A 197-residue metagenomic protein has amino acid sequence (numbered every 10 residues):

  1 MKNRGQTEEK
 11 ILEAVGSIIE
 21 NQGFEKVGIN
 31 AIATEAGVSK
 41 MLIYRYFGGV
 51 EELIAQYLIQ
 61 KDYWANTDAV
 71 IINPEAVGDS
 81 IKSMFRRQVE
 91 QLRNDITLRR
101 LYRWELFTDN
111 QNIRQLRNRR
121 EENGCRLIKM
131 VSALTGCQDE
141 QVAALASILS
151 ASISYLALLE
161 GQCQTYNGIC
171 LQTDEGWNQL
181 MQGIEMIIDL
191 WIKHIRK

Functional and structural regions predicted by a protein language model:
M1-Q22, K26-V38, E52-A55: Basic, helix-initiating cap at the start of DNA-binding domains
I29, L58-A65: Short, basic, alpha-helical segments at the C-terminal edge of helix-turn-helix-like DNA-binding modules
A36-F47: Short hydrophobic/aromatic patch on the recognition helix
L53-K61, I113-L116: Alpha-helical DNA-contacting segments of helix-turn-helix folds
A65-I71, N110-G136, A143-A144, N178-Q182: Amphipathic alpha-helical packing segments from all-alpha helical-bundle domains
A69-L98, C137-L149: Hydrophobic alpha-helical connector segments
L92-R114, E160-N167: Amphipathic alpha-helical segments used for helix-helix packing
V131-E185, I195: Hydrophobic/aromatic-rich alpha-helical bundle segments in the mid-to-C-terminal region
